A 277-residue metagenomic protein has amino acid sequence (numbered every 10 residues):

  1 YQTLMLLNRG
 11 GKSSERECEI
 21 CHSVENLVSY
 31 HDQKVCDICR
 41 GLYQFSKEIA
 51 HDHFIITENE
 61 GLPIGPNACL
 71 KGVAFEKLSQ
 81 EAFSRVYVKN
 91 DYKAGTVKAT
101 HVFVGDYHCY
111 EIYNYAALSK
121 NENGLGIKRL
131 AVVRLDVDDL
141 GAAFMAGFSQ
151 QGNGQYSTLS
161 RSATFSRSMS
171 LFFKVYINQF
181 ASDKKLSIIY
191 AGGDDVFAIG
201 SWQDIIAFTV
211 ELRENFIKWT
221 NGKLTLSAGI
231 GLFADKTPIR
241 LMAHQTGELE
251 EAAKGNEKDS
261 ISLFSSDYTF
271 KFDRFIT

Functional and structural regions predicted by a protein language model:
Y1-T277: Regulatory and interdomain segments flanking nucleotide-handling catalytic cores in signaling/defense enzymes
